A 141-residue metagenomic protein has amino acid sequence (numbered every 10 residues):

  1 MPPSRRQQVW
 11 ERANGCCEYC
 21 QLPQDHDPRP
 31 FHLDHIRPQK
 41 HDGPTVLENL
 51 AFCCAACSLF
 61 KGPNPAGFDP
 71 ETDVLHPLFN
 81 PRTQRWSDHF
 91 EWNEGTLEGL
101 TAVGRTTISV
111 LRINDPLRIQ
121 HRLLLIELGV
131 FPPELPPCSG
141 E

Functional and structural regions predicted by a protein language model:
P3-S4, R12, P23-H26, P44 (+1 more regions): Extended charged
C17, H41-K61: Short beta-strand-alpha-helix junction that forms the catalytic/metal-binding core of metal-dependent nuclease domains
E18-C20, P28-F31, N49-L50: Short beta-strand segments
L22-P23, I36, H41, C57: Histidine- and/or cysteine-centered catalytic micro-motif in compact active-site loops
P30-P38, F52-C54: Histidine-centered catalytic micro-motifs used for acid/base chemistry in nuclease and nucleotide-processing active
